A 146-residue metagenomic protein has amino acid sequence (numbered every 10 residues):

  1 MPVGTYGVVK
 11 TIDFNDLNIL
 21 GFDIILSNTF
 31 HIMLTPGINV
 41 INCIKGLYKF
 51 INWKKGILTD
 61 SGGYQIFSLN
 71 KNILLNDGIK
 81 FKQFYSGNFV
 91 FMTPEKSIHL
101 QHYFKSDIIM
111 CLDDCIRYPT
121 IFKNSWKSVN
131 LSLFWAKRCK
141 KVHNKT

Functional and structural regions predicted by a protein language model:
M1-N144: Non-catalytic, usually N-terminal nucleic-acid engagement modules in DNA/RNA processing proteins
